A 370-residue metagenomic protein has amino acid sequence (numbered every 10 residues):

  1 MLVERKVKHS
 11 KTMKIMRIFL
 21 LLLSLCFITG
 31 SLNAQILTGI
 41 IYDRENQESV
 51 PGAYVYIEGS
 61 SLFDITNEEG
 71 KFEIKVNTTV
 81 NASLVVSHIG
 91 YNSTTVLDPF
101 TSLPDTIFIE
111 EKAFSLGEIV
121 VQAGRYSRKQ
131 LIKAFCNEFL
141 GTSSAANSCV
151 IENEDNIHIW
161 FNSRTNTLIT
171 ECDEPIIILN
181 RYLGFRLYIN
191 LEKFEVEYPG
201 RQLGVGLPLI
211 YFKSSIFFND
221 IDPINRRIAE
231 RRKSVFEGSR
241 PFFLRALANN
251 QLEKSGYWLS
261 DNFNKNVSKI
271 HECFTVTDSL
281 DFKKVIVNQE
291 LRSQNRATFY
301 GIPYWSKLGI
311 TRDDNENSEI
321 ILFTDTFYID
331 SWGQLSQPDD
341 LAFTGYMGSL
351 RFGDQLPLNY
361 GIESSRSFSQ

Functional and structural regions predicted by a protein language model:
M1-I40: Bacterial Sec-dependent N-terminal signal peptides
L37, R44-G59: Short, ordered, surface-exposed loop/turn motifs in non-cytosolic proteins
L37-D43, G70-F72, I107, E118-I119: A short, amphipathic beta-strand motif
V50-P51, I74-N81, P357, F368: Short Pro-Gly-centered beta-turn/loop motif in secreted/extracellular proteins
A53-I57, L84, V121: Hydrophobic beta-strand segments
I57, V85-V96: A short, solvent-exposed loop/turn motif at the edges and junctions of modular extracellular/periplasmic domains
S61-K71: Short, acidic Ser/Thr/Gly-rich low-complexity loop/linker segments typical of extracellular and cell-surface proteins
D105-Q370: Surface-exposed, low-complexity/disordered segments and acidic/polar micro-motifs at processing/linker regions
